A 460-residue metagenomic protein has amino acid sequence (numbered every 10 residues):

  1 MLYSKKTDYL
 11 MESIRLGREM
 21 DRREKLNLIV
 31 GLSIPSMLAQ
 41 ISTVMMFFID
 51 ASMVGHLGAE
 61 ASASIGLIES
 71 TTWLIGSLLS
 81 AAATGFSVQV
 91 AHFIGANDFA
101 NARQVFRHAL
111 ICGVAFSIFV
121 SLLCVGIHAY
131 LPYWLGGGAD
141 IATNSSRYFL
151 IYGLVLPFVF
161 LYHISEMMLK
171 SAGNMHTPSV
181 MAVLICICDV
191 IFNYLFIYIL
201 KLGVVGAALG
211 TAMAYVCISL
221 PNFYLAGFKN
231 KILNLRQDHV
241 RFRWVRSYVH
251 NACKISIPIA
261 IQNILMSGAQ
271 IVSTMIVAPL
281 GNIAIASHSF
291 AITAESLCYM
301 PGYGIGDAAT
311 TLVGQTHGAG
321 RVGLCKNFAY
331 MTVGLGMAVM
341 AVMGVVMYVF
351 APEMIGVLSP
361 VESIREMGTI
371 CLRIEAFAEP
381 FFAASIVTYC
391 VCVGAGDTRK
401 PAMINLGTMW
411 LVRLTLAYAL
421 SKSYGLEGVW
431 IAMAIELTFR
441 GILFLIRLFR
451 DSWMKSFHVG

Functional and structural regions predicted by a protein language model:
M1-S36, V90-V155, I199-I257, V313-A378 (+1 more regions): Short alpha-helical transmembrane segments in multi-pass integral membrane proteins
D21-S52, H56-L57, W73-G85, Q89 (+6 more regions): N-terminal transmembrane alpha-helices
G31-D50, I151, Y162, A214-I218 (+4 more regions): Transmembrane helical elements of multi-pass membrane transporters/channels
S36, Q40, A51-S52, E69 (+16 more regions): Transmembrane alpha-helix boundary and packing residues in multipass membrane permease domains and related
Q40-V44, S77, S117, S121 (+12 more regions): Residue-level hotspots within the lipid-embedded alpha helices of multi-pass solute transporters
M45-A63, P132-A139, L195-L202, I264-L297 (+3 more regions): Helix-terminus/linker motif at the lipid-water interface of multi-pass membrane proteins
S62-L122, V159-P178, T274, S287-A351 (+1 more regions): Small-residue-rich hydrophobic transmembrane alpha-helices
A83, S87, I151-K170, P178-D189 (+5 more regions): Short runs within selected transmembrane alpha-helices of multi-pass transporters and secretion channels
